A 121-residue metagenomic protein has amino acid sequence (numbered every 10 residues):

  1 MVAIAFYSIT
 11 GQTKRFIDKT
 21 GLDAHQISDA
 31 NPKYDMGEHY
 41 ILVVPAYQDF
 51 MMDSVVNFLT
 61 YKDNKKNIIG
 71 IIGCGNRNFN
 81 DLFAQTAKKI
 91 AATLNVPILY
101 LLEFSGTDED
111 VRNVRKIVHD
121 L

Functional and structural regions predicted by a protein language model:
M1-N57: N-terminal beta1-alpha1-beta2 submodule of the flavodoxin-like/Rossmannoid cofactor-binding fold
D23, G37-L121: FMN-binding flavodoxin-like domain, especially the glycine-rich phosphate-binding loop
